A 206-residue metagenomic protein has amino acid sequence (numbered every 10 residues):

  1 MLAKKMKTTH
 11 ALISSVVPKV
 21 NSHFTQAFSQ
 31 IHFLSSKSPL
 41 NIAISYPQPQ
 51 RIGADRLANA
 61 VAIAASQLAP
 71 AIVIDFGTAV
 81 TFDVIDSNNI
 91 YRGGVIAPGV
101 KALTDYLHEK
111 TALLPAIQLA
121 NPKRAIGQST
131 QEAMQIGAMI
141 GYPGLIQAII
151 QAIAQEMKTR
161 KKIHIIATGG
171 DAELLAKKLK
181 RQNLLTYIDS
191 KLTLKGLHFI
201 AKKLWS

Functional and structural regions predicted by a protein language model:
M1-A71, I90-S206: Nucleotide/phosphate-binding catalytic cleft detector across ATP-hydrolyzing and phosphate-transferring enzymes
P18, T78-V80: Short, glycine/acidic-enriched loop or turn micro-motifs at the edges of active sites
V73, V80-I85: Short beta-strand scaffold segments in enzyme catalytic cores
F76-T78, T130: Internal, active-site/partner-interface "lid" segment
